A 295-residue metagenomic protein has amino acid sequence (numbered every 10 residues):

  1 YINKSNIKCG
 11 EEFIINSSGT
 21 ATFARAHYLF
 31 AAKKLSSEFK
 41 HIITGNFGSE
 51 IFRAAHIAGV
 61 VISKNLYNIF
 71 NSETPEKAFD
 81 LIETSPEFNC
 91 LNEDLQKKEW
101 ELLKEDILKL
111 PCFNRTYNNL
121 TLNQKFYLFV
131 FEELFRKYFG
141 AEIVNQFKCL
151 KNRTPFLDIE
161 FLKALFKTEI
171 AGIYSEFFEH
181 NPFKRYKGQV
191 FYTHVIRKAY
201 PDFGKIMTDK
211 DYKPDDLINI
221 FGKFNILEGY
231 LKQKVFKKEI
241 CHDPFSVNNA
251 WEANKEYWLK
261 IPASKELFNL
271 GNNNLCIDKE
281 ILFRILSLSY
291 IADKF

Functional and structural regions predicted by a protein language model:
Y1-N16, T44-N46, I51: A conserved beta-strand->alpha-helix junction
S5-C9, E50-R53, A58-V61, K163 (+2 more regions): Flexible loop/turn segments at secondary-structure boundaries
E11, G19, I277-D278: Extracellular glycan-targeting catalytic surfaces
F13-S17, N68, F221-K223: Alpha-helix boundary/capping detector
S17-A24: Short, flexible loop segments at the rims of nucleotide/cofactor-binding pockets, characterized by
A26-Y28: Primarily single-stranded nucleic-acid-binding OB-fold modules
F30-E101, I143-E160: Active-site adenylate/phosphate-handling loop in enzymes that bind or generate adenylated species
E83, E87-F295: Adenosyl-5′-phosphate
